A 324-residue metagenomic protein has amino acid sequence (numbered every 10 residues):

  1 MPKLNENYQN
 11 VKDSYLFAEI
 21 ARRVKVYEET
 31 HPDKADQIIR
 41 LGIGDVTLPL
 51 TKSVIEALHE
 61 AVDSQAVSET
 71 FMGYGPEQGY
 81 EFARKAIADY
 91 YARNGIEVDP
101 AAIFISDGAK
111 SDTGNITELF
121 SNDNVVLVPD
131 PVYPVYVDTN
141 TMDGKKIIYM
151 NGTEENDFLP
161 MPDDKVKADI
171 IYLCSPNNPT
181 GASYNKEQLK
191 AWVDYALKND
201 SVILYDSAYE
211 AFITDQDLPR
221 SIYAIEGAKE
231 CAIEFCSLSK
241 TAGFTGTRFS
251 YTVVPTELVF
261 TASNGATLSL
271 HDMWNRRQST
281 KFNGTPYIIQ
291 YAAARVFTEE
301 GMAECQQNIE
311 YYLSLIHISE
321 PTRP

Functional and structural regions predicted by a protein language model:
K3-D107, N115, V296-M302: N-terminal small-domain helix-loop-helix segment of the aminotransferase-like
T30-P32, I96-E97, Y223-G227, T267: Short, conserved catalytic or adaptor-binding loops enriched in Gly and charged residues
I43-L48, G79, K110, Y133-P134 (+6 more regions): Short, solvent-exposed loop/turn segments at secondary-structure junctions
S68-A196, E210-I225: Conserved core of the PLP fold type I
I225-E310: Conserved core segment of the aminotransferase class I/II
S314-P324: Residue-level detector of conserved catalytic or cofactor/ligand-binding positions in enzyme active sites
